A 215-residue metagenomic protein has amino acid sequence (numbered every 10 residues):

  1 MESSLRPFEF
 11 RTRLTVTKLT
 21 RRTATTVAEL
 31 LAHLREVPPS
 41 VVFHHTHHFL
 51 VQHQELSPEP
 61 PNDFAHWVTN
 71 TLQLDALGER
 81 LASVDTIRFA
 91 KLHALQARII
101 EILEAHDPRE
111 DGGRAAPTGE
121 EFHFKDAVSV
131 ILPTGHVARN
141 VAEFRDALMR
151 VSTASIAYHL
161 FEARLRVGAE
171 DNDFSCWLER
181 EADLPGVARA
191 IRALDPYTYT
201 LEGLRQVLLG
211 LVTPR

Functional and structural regions predicted by a protein language model:
M1-H93, P117-T118, F124-R150, I156 (+3 more regions): N-terminal domain-start signal
L31, P38-P39, A97, E104 (+5 more regions): Long, compositionally biased terminal regions
D63-Q73, D173-D183, L211: Extracellular/lumenal glycan-associated surfaces
R88-F122: Charged mid-protein connector segments
Y158, A163-V167, D171-C176, R180-E181: An amphipathic alpha-helical core segment
E179, P185-R215: Alpha-helical oligomerization segments
